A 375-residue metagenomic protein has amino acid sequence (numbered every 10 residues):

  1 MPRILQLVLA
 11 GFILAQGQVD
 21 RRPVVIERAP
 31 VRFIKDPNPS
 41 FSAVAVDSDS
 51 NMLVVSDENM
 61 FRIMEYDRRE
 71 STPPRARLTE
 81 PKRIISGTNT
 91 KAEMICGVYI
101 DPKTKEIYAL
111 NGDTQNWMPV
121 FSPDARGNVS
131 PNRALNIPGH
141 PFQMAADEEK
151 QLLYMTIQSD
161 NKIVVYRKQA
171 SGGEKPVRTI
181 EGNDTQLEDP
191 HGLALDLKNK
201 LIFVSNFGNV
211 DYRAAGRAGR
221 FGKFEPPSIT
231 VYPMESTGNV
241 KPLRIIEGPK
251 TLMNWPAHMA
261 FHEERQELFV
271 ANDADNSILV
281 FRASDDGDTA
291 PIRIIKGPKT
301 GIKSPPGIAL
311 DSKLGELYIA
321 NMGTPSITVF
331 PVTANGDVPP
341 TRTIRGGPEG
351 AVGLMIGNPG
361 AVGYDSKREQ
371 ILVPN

Functional and structural regions predicted by a protein language model:
P2-A10: Sec-dependent signal peptide recognition, specifically the positively charged N-region followed immediately by
L9-R22: Bacterial Sec-dependent signal peptides at the C-terminal "C-region" and cleavage site
V19-P39, R77-K82, L243, I292: A short helix->beta-strand "capping" segment at the edge of beta-propeller domains
D36-S50, G87-T104, D113, L135-L152 (+6 more regions): Beta-rich, blade/repeat-based domains predominating in secreted/periplasmic proteins but also intracellular
E58, R68, G112-D113, Q158 (+7 more regions): Short loop/turn segments immediately following the C-termini of beta-strands
M60-R62, Q115-W117, V129, D160-K162 (+9 more regions): A detector of repeated loop/turn-to-beta-strand junctions in beta-rich toroidal repeat architectures
D67-A76, V120-N128, V165-G173, V231-N239 (+2 more regions): Short loop/turn segments immediately following beta-strands, especially the blade-tip and inter-blade linker loops
